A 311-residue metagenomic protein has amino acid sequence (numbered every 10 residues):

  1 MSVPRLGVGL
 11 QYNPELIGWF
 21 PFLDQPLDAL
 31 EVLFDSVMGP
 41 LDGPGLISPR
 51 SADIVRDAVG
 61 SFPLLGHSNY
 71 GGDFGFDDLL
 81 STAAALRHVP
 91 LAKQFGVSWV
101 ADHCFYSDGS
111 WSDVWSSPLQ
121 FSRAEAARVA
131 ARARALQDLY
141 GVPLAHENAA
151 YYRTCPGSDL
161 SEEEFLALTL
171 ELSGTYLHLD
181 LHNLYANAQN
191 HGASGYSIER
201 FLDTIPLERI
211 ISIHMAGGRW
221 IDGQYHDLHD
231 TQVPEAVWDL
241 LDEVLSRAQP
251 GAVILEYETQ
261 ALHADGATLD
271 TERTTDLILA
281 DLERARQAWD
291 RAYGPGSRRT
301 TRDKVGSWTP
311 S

Functional and structural regions predicted by a protein language model:
M1-F22: Boundary/entry segment of secreted carbohydrate-active catalytic domains
L6-Y12, D28-V32, L64-S68, V100-D102 (+4 more regions): Hydrophobic faces of well-ordered beta-strands that scaffold small-molecule active sites in alpha/beta enzyme cores
Q11-E15, L33-V37, N69-D73, F105 (+4 more regions): Active-site beta-loop-alpha junctions enriched in small/polar residues
F20-P26, P44-G66, L80-S98, R134-L139 (+3 more regions): Acidic (Asp/Glu)-rich catalytic clusters
L41-L46, D78-L79, P118-A126, N187-P250 (+2 more regions): Gly/Pro-rich active-site loop or hairpin
S81-Y176: Active-site acidic/histidine proton-transfer and metal-coordination neighborhood in alpha/beta enzyme cores
Q137-Q224: Acidic/histidine-rich catalytic cores of soluble enzymes
A264-R298: C-terminal helical cap(s) of enzyme catalytic domains, especially alpha/beta-barrels
